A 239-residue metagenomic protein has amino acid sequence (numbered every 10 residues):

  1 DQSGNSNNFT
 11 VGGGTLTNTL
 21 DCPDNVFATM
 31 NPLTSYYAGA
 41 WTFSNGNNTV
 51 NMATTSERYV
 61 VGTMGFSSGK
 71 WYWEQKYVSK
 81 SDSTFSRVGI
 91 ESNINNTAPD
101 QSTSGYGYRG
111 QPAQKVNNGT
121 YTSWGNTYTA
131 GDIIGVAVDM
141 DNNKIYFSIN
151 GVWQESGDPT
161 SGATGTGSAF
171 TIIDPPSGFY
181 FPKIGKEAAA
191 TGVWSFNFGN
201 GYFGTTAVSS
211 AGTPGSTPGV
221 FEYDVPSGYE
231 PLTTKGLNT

Functional and structural regions predicted by a protein language model:
D1-T239: PRY/SPRY (B30.2) beta-sandwich protein-interaction domains and their adjacent Ser/Pro/Gly-rich low-complexity linkers
